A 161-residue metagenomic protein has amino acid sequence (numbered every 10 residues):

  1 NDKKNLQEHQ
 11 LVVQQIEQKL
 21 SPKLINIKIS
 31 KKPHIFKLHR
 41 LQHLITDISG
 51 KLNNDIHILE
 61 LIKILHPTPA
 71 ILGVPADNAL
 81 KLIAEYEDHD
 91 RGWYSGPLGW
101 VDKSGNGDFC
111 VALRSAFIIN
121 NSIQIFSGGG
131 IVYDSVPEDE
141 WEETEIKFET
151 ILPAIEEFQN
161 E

Functional and structural regions predicted by a protein language model:
N1-A84, E156: Contiguous alpha-helical scaffold segments within structured protein domains that host functional hotspots
L72-N78, L82-E161: Glycine-rich, small/acidic residue-mixed loop/short-helix segments
